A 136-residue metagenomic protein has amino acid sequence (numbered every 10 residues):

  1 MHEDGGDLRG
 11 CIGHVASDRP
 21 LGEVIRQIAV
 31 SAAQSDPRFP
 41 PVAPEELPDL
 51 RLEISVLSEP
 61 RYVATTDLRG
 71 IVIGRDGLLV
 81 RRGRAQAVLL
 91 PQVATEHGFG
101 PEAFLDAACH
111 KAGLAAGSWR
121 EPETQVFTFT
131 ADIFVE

Functional and structural regions predicted by a protein language model:
M1-E136: Basic nucleic-acid-binding interfaces
